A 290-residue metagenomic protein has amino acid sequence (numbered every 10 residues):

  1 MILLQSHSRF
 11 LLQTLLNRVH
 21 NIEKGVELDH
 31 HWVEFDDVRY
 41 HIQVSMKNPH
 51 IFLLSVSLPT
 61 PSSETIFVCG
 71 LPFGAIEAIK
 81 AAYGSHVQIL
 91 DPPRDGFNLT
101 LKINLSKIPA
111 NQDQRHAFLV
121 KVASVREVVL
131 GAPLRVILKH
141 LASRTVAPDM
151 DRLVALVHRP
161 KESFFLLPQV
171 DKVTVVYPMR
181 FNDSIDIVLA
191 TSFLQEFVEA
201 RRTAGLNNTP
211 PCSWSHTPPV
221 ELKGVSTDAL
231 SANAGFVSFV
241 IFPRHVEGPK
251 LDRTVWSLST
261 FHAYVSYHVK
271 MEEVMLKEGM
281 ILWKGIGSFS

Functional and structural regions predicted by a protein language model:
M1-F73, N98-M150: Short Lys/Arg-enriched alpha/beta "domain-start" segment
K24, H31, Q88, L153-A155 (+1 more regions): Residue-level detector of beta-strand structural context in well-folded domains
V44-K47, D91, F165-K172: Amphipathic N-proximal alpha-helical interface segments
P61-G96, K102, A132-P160, V170-V240: Short, internal acidic amphipathic alpha-helical interface segments that mediate docking to partner proteins
I66-L90, N104-L130, E196, A200-R201 (+1 more regions): Ampiphathic alpha-helical segments that act as solvent-exposed interaction surfaces
G235-L251: Low-complexity, intrinsically disordered regions in eukaryotic regulatory proteins and secreted peptide precursors
E273-S290: Short, highly charged C-terminal tails/helix-capping segments
